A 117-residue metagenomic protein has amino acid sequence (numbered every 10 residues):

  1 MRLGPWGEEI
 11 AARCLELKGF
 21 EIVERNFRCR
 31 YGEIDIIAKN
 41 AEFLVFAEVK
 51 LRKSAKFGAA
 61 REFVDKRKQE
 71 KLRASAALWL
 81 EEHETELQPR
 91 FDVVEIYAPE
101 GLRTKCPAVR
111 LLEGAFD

Functional and structural regions predicted by a protein language model:
M1-R25: Acidic-basic catalytic patches of nuclease active cores, encompassing PD-(D/E)XK and other metal-cofactor nuclease
L15, I34-A55, V64, L72: Conserved catalytic cores of phosphodiester-cleaving nucleases, focusing on short active-site segments
E21, L44, Q88: Hydrophobic "anchor" residues on beta-strands that sit immediately upstream of conserved functional sites
R25-R28, Y97: Short, solvent-exposed loop/turn elements at beta->coil junctions and helix N-caps that rim active or binding pockets
R30-G32: Short acidic/glycine-enriched loop/turn segments that link adjacent beta-strands
F57-P89: Mid-chain, well-packed structural core segment of small domains
E82-D117: Domain-level recognition of nuclease-like catalytic cores that cleave nucleotide substrates
